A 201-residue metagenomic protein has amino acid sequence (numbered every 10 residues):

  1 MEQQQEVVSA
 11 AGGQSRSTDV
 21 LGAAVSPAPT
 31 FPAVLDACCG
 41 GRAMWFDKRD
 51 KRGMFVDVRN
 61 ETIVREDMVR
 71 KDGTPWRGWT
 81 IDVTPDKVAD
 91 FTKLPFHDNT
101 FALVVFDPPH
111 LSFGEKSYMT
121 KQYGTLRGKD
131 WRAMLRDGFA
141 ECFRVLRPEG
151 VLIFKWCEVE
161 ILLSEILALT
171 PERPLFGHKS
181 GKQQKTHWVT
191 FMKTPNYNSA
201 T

Functional and structural regions predicted by a protein language model:
M1-T201: Class I S-adenosyl-L-methionine-dependent methyltransferase catalytic core
